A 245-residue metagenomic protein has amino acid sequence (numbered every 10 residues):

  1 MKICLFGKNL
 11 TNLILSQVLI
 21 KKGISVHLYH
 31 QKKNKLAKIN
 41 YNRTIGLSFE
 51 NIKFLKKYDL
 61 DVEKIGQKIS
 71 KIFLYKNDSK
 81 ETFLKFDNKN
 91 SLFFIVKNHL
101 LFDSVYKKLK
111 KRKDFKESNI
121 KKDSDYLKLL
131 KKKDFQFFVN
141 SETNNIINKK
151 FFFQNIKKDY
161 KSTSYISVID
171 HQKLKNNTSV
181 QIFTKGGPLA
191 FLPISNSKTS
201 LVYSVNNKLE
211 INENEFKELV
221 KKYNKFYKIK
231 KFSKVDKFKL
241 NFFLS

Functional and structural regions predicted by a protein language model:
M1-T11: Beta1/beta-strand and adjacent pyrophosphate-binding region of the FAD-binding site in flavoprotein oxidoreductases
I3, I20, I24-V26, V62 (+1 more regions): Hydrophobic anchor at the start of a short beta-strand that flanks the dinucleotide cofactor-binding loop
F6-K8, V18-N42: Glycine-rich FAD pyrophosphate-binding loop
T11, N34, N145: Conserved Rossmann-like nucleotide-cofactor binding loop
Y41-K64: N-terminal glycine-rich dinucleotide-binding loop that anchors FAD/FMN and/or NAD(P) in oxidoreductases
F49, I147-S179, T184-G187, S195-S197 (+2 more regions): Central beta-strand plus flanking loop segment that forms part of the substrate or channel wall within the catalytic
K53-K57, G66-F152, I156-Y165: Conserved N-terminal helical subregion
L209-S245: FAD/FMN-dependent oxidoreductases across multiple families
